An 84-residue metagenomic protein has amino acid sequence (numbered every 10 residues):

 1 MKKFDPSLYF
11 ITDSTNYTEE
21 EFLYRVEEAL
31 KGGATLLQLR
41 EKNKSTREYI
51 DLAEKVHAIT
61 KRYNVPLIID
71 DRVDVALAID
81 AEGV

Functional and structural regions predicted by a protein language model:
M1-V84: Conserved N-terminal beta1-alpha1 strand-loop-helix module at the mouth
